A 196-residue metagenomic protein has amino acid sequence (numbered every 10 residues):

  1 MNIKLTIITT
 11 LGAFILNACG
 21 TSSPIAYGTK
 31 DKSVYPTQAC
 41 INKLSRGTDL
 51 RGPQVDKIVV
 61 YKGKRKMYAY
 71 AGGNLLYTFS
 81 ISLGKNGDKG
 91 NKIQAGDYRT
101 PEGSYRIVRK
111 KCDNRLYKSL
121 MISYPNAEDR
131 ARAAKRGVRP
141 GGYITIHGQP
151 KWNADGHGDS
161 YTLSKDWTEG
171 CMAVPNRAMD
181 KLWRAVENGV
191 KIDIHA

Functional and structural regions predicted by a protein language model:
M1-I7: Bacterial N-terminal signal peptides that target proteins for export
N17-A18: C-terminal motif of bacterial Sec signal peptides marking the signal peptidase cleavage site
P24-S45: A general sequence property marking short-to-moderate contiguous segments in secreted/outer-membrane adhesion
C40-K57, K62-G63, L83-V108, A127-R132 (+1 more regions): N-terminal post-signal-peptidase region of extra-cytosolic proteins
G72-G73, K110-C112: Short polar/acidic secondary-structure junctions
N74-N86: Short Gly/aromatic-enriched secondary-structure transition segments
K111-A196: Exported/periplasmic cell-wall-interacting domains
